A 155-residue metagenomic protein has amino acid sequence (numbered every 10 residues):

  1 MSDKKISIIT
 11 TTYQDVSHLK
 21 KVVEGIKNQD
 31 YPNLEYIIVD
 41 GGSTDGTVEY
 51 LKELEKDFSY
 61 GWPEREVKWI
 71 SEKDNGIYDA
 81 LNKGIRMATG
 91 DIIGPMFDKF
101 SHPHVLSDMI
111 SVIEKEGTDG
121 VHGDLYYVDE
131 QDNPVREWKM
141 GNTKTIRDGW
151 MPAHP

Functional and structural regions predicted by a protein language model:
M1-N28: N-proximal low-complexity "stem/linker" segments adjacent to membrane-targeting elements
S17-K20, D45-L54: Acidic helix N-cap motif at the loop->helix transition within catalytic regions of sugar-transfer enzymes
L34-G42, I70-S71: Short beta-strand/loop segment that forms part of the nucleotide-sugar
D40-E49, K99: A conserved acidic beta->alpha catalytic loop
S71-A88, W150: Glycine-rich, basic loop-to-helix element that forms the pyrophosphate-binding segment of sugar-nucleotide handling
R86, H102, G123, D129 (+1 more regions): Conserved nucleotide-sugar donor-binding catalytic segment
I93: Short aromatic/hydrophobic "clamp" motif used to bind/position activated sugar donors
F100-V135: Conserved donor NDP-sugar-binding/catalytic core segment of glycosyltransferases
